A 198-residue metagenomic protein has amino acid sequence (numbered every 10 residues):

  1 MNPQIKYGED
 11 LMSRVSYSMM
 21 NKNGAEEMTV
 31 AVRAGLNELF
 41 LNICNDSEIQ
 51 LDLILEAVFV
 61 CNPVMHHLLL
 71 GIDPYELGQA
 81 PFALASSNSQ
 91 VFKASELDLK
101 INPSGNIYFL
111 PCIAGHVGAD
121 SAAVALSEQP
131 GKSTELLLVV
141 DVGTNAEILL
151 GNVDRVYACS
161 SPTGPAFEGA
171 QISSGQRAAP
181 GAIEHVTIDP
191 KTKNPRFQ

Functional and structural regions predicted by a protein language model:
M1-K6, D10, L77-S89, A123 (+1 more regions): Glycine-rich phosphate-binding loop of actin/hexokinase-like ATP-binding domains
N2-N45, Q171-G175, I183-T187: N-terminal phosphate-binding loop and adjacent alpha-helix
S13-S18, D98-N102, P190-F197: Short amphipathic alpha-helical segments, especially helix-boundary/capping motifs
G24-A57, N62-L138: Nucleotide/phosphate-binding catalytic cleft detector across ATP-hydrolyzing and phosphate-transferring enzymes
